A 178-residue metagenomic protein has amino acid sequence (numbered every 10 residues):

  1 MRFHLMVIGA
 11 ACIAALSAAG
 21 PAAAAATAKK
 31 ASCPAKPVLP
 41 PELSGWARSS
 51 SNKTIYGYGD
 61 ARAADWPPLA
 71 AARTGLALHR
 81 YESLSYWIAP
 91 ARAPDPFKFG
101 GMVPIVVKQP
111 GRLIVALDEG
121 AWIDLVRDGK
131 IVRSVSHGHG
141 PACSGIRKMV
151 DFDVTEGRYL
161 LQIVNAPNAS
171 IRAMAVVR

Functional and structural regions predicted by a protein language model:
M1-G9: Bacterial N-terminal signal peptides that target proteins for export
R2, A25-T27: Extreme N-terminal leader/targeting regions
A14-A22: C-terminal segment of classical bacterial N-terminal signal peptides
T27-R178: Acidic, Ser/Thr/Pro
